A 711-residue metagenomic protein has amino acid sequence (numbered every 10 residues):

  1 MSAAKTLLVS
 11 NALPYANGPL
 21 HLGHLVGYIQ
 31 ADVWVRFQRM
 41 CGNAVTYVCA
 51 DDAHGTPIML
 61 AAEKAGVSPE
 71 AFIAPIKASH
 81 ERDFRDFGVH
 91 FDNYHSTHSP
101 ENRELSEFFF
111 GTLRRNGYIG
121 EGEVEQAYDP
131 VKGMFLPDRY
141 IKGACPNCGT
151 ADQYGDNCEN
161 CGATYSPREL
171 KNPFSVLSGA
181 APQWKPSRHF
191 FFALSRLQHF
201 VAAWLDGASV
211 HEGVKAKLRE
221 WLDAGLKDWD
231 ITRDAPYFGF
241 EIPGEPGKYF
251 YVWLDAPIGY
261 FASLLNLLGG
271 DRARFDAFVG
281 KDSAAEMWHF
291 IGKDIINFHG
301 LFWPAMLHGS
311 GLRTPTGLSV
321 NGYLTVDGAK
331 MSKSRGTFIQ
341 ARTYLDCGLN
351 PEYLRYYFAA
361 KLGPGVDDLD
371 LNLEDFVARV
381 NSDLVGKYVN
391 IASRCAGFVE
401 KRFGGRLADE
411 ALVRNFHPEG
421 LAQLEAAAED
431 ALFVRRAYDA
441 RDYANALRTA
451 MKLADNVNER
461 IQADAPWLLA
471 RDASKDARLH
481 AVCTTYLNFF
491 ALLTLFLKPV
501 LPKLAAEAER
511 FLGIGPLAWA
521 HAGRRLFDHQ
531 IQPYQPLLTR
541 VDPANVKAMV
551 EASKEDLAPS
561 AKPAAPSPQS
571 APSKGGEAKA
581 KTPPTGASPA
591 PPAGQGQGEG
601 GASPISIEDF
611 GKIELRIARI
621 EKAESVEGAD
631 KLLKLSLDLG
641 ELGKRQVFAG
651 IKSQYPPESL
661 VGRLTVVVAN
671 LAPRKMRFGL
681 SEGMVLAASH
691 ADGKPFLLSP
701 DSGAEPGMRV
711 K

Functional and structural regions predicted by a protein language model:
S2-C49, E101-E104, C148, K171-K401 (+1 more regions): Structured secondary-structure scaffolds
S2-W204: N-terminal, positively charged nucleic-acid-binding surface of large information/translation enzymes
S96, M287-K293, H480-C483: Active-site rim elements
G317-V320, E509-F511, K634: Beta-strand segments within the central parallel beta-sheet cores of soluble alpha/beta enzyme folds
D375-L412, A426-Q530, V668: Helix-rich, typically C-terminal accessory recognition domains appended to large enzymatic cores
F416-G420, S625: Non-catalytic interaction-recognition regions
A505-P589, A593, G600-D609: Intrinsic disorder at enzyme termini
K574-P589, A593-K711: Phosphate-backbone binding interfaces of nucleic-acid-interacting proteins
